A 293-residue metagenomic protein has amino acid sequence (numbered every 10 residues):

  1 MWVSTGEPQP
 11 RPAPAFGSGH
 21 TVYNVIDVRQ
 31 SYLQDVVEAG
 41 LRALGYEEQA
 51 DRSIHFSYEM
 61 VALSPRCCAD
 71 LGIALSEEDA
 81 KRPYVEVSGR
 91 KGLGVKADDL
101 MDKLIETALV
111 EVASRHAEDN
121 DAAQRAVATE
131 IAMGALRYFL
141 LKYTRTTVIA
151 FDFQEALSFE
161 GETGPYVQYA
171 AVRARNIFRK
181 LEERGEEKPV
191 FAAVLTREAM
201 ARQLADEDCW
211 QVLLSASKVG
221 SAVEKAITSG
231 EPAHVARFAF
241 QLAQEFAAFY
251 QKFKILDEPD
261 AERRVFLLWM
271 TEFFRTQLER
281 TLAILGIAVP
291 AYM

Functional and structural regions predicted by a protein language model:
M1-M293: Non-catalytic interaction-recognition regions
